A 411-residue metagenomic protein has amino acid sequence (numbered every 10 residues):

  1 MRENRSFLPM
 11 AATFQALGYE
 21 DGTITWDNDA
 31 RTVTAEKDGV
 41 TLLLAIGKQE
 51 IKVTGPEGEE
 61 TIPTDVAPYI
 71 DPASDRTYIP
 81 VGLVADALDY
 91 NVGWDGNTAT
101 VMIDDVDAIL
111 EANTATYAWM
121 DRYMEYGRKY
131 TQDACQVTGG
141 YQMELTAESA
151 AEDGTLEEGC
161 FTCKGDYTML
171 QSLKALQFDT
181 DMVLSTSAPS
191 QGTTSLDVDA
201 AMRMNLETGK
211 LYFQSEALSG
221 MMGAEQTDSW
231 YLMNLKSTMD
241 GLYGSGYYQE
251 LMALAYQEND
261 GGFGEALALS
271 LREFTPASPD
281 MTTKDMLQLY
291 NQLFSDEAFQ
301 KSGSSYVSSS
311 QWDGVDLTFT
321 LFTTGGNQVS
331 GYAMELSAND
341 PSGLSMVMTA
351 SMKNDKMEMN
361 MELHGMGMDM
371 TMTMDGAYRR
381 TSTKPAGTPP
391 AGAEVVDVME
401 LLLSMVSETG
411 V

Functional and structural regions predicted by a protein language model:
M1-A147, E157-S187, T194-A338, L344-V411: Primary recognition of N-terminal secretory signal peptides and signal-anchoring hydrophobic helices
S149-A151: Gram-negative outer-membrane beta-barrel proteins
